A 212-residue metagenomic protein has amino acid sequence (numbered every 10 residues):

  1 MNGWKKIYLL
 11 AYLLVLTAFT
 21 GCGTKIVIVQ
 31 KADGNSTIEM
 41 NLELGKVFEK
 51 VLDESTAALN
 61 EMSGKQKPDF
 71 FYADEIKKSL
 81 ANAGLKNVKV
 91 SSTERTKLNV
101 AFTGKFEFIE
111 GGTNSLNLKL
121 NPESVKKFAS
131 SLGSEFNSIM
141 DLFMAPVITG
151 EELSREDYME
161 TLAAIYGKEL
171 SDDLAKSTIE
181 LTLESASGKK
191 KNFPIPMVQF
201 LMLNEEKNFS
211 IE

Functional and structural regions predicted by a protein language model:
M1-L9: Bacterial N-terminal signal peptides that target proteins for export
A18-G21: C-terminal motif of bacterial Sec signal peptides marking the signal peptidase cleavage site
G23-K25: Bacterial signal peptide processing site
Q30-K50: Post-signal peptide N-terminal segment of mature Sec-exported envelope proteins
E43-E75, I139-M140: Post-signal-peptide N-terminal segment of Sec-exported extracytoplasmic proteins
K77-E212: Mature, soluble, non-transmembrane domains
